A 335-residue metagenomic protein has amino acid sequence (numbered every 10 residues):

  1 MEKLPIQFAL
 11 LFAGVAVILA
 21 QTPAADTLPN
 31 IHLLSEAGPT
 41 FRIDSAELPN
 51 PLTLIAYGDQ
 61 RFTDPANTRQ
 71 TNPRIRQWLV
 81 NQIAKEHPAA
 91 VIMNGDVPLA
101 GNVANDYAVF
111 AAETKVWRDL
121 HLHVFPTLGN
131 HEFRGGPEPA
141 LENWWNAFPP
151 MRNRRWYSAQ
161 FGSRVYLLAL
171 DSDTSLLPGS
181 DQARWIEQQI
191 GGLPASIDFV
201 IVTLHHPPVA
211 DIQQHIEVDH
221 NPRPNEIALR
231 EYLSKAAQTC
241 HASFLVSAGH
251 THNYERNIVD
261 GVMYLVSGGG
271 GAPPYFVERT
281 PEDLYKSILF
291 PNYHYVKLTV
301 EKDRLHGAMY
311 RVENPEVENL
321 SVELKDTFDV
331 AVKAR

Functional and structural regions predicted by a protein language model:
M1-L4: Positively charged n-region of N-terminal signal peptides that target proteins for export
Q7-V17: Bacterial N-terminal signal peptides
T22-N105, D211, H215: N-terminal active-site segment of His-dependent metallophosphoesterases
D26-R42, N67, V103-V200, Q213-L245 (+3 more regions): Extended active-site neighborhood of metal-dependent phosphoesterases/phosphodiesterases
L54-A56, V91-M93, P126-T127, V202 (+1 more regions): Residue-level marker for buried hydrophobic side chains located in beta-strands that build the well-ordered beta-sheet
A56, M93, Q160-F161, I258 (+4 more regions): Generic beta-strand structural signal
D59, G95-D96, G129-N130, H205 (+1 more regions): Active-site glycine-centered loops adjacent to acidic/histidine catalytic or metal-binding residues that shape
A308-N319: Short, solvent-exposed aromatic-acidic interface loops
